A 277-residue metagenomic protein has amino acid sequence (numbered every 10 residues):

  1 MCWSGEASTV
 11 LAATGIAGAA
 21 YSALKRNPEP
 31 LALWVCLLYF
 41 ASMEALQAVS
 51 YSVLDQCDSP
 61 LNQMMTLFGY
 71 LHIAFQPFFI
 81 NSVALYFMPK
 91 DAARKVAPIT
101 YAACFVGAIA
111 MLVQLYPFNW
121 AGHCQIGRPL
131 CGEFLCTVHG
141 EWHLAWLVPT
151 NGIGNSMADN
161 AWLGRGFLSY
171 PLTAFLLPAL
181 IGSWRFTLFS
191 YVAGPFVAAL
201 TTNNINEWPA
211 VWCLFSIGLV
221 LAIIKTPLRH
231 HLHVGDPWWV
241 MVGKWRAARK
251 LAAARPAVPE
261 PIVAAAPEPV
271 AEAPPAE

Functional and structural regions predicted by a protein language model:
M1-G15: Hydrophobic transmembrane alpha-helical segments in integral membrane proteins
L11-S22, F78-N81, I99-Y116, S169-L180 (+2 more regions): Hydrophobic core of alpha-helical transmembrane segments in multi-pass integral membrane proteins
A23-L33, C57-D58, L85-P98, L180-R185: Membrane-interface helix-boundary motifs at transmembrane edges
L33-F40, G69, T100-C104: Hydrophobic alpha-helical transmembrane segments of polytopic
C36-S52, Q76-F78: A generic, lipid-embedded transmembrane alpha helix
L46-F68: Helix-loop junctions on the outward
L71, V83-P171: Membrane-proximal helix-loop-helix units in multi-pass membrane proteins
P178-P256: C-terminal transmembrane-bundle signature of multipass membrane proteins, characterized by strong activation on
